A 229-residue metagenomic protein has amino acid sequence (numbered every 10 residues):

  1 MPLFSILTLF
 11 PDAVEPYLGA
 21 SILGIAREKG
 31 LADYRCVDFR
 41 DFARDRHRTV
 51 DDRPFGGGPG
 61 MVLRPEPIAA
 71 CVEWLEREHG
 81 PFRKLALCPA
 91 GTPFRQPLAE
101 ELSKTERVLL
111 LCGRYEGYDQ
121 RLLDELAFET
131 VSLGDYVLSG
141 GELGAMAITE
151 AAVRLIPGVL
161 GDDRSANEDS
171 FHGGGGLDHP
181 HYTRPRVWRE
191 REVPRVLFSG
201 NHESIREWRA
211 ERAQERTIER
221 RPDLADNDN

Functional and structural regions predicted by a protein language model:
P2-D41: Glycine-rich, flexible N-terminal cofactor/catalytic loop recognition
S5-L7, R35-V37, R83-L85, V108-L109 (+1 more regions): Hydrophobic/aromatic beta-strand patches that form the interior of the parallel beta-sheet core in alpha/beta enzyme
A43-R46, D51, F55-A69: A short aromatic-anchored loop/beta-hairpin motif
R64-R114, Q120: S-adenosyl-L-methionine/SAH cofactor-binding core of RNA-modifying enzymes
Y118, L122-N167, F171: Structured adenosyl-cofactor binding patch, chiefly the S-adenosyl-L-methionine
H172-D228: Long, charged alpha-helical interface segments
